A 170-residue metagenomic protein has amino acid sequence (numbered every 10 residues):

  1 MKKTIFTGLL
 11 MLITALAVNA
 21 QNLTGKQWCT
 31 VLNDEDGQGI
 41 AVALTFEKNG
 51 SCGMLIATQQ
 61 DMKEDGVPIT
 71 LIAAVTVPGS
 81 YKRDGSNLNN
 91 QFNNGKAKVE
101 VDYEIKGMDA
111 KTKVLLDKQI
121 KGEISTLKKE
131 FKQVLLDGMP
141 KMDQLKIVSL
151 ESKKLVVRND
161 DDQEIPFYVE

Functional and structural regions predicted by a protein language model:
M1-L23: Bacterial Sec-dependent N-terminal signal peptides
N19-E170: Lipid interaction determinants
